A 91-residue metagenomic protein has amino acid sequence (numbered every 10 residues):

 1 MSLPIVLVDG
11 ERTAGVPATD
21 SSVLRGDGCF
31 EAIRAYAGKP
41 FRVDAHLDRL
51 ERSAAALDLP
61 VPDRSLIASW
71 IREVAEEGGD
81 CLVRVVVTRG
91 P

Functional and structural regions predicted by a protein language model:
M1-P91: Conserved alpha/beta cores of soluble small-molecule-handling proteins
